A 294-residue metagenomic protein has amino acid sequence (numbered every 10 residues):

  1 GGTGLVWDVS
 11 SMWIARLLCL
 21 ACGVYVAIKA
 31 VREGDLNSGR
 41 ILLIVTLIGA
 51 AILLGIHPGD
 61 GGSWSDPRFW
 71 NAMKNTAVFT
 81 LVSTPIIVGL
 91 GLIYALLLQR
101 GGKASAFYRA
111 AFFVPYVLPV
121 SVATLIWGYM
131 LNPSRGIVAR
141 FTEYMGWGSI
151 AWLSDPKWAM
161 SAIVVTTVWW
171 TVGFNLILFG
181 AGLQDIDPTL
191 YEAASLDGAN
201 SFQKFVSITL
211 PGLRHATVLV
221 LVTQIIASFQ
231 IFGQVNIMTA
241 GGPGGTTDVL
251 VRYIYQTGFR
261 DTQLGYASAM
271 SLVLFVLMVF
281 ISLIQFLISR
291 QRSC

Functional and structural regions predicted by a protein language model:
G1-C294: A structural signal for multi-pass alpha-helical bundles of membrane permease subunits that mediate small-molecule
